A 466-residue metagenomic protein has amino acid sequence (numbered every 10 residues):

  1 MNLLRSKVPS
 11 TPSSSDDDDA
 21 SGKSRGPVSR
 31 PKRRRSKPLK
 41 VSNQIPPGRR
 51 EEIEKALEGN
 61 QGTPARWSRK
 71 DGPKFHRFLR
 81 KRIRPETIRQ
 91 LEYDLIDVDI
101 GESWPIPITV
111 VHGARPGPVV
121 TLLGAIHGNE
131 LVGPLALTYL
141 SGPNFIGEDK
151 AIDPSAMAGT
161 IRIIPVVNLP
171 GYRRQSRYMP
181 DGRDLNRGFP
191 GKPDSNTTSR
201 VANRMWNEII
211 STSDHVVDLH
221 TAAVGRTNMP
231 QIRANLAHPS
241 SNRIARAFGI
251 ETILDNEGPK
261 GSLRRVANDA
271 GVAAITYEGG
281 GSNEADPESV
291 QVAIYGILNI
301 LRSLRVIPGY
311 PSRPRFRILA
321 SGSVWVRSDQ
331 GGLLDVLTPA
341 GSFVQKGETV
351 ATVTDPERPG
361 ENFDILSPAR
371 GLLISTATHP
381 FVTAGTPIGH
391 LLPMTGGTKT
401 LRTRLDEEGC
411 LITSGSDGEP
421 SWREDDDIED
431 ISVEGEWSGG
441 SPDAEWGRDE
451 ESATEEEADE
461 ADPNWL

Functional and structural regions predicted by a protein language model:
N2-L466: Structured catalytic-domain cores with a bias toward divalent-metal coordination
